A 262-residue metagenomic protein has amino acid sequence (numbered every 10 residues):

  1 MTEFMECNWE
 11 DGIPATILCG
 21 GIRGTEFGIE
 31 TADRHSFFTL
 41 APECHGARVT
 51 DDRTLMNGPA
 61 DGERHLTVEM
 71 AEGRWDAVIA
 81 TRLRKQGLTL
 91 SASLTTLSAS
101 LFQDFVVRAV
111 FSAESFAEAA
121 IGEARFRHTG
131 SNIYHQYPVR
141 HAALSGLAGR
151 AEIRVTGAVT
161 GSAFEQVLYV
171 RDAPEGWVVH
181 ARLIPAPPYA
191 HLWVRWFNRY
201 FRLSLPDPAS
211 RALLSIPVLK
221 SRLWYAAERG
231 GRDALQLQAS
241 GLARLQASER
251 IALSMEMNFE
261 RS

Functional and structural regions predicted by a protein language model:
M1, N8-E10, L66-M70, R140-A151: Short acidic-hydrophobic surface loop/beta-edge motif
M1-H65: Acidic-aromatic substrate-binding/catalytic surfaces of carbohydrate-active enzymes
L18-I22, E26, C44, A71 (+3 more regions): Intrinsically disordered, low-complexity segments enriched in small/polar residues
G21-T39, A71-V78, A99-Q103, S115-E118 (+2 more regions): Short, surface-exposed beta-strand/loop "edge" segments at domain boundaries and coil↔beta transitions
T39-L101: Extended, loop-rich substrate-binding clefts of extracytoplasmic carbohydrate-active enzymes
M70-R74, T81-K85, L94-S98, A109-S115 (+2 more regions): Beta-strand elements of well-folded, non-transmembrane domains
A71, A151-S262: Beta-strand-rich recognition/accessory modules
T95-L183: Polysaccharide-binding surfaces and accessory modules of carbohydrate-active proteins
